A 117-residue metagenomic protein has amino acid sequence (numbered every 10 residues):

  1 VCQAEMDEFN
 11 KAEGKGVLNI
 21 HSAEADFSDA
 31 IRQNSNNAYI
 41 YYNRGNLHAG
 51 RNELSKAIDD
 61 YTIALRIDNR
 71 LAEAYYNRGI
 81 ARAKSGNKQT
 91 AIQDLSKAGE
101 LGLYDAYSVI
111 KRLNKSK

Functional and structural regions predicted by a protein language model:
V1-K117: Alpha-helical tetratricopeptide repeat
